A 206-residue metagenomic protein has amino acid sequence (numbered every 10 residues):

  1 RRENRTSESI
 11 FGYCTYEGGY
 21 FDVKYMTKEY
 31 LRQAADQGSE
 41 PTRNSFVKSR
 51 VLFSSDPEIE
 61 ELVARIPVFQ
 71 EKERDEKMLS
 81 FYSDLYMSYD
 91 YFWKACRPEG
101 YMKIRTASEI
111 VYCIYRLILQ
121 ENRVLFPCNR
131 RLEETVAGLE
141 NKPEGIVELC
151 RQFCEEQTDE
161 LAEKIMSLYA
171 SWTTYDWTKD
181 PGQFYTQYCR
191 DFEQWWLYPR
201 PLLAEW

Functional and structural regions predicted by a protein language model:
R1, T6-S7: Extreme N-terminal leader/anchor segments
S7-E99, R200-E205: Conserved NTP/Mg2+-binding pocket subregion across the NTase superfamily
P67-W206: Conserved nucleotidyltransferase catalytic core and NTase-mimicking acidic/glycine-rich helix/loop elements in nucleic
